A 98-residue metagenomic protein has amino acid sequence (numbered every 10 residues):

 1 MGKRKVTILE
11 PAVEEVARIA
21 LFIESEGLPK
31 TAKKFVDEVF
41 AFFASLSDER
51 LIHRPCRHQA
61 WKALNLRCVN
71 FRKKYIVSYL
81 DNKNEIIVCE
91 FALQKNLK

Functional and structural regions predicted by a protein language model:
M1-N65: Basic, Lys/Arg-enriched alpha-helical interface segments
R67-V69: Short acidic-hydrophobic surface loop/beta-edge motif
F71-K98: Enriched for short, Lys/Arg-rich terminal
